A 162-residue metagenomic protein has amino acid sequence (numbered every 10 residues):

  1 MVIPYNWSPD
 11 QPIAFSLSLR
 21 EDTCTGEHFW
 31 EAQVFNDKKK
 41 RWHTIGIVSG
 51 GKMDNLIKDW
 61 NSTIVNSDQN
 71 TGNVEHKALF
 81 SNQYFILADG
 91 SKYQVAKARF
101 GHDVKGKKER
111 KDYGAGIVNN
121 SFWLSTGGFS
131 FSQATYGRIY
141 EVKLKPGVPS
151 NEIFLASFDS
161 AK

Functional and structural regions predicted by a protein language model:
M1-N6, N82: Beta-strand-rich interaction surfaces with strong enrichment in secreted/lumenal proteins
P4, P9-P12, P146-P149: Proline-rich intrinsically disordered, low-complexity coils
W7-H43: Carbohydrate-binding surfaces in secreted/extracellular proteins
G46-K162: Ligand-recognition surfaces built from glycine- and aromatic
